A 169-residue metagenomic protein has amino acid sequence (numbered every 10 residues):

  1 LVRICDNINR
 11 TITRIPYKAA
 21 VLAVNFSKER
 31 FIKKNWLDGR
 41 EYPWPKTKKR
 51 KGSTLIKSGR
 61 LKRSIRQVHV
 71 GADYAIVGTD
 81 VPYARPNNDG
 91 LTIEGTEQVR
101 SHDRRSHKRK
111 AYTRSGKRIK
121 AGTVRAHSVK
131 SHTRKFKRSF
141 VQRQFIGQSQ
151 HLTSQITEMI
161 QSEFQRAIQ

Functional and structural regions predicted by a protein language model:
L1-Q169: Short, Lys/Arg-rich flexible segments
